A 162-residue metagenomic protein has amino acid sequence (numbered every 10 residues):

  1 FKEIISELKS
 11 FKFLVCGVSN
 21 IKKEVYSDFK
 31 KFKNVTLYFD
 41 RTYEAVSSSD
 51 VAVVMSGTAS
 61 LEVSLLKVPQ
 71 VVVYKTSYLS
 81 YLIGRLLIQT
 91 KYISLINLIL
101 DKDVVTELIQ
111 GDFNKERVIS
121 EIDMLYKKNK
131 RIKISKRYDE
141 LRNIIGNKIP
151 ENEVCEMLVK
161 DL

Functional and structural regions predicted by a protein language model:
F1-L162: Nucleotide-activated sugar donor-binding and catalytic core shared by glycosyltransferases and related lipid-linked
